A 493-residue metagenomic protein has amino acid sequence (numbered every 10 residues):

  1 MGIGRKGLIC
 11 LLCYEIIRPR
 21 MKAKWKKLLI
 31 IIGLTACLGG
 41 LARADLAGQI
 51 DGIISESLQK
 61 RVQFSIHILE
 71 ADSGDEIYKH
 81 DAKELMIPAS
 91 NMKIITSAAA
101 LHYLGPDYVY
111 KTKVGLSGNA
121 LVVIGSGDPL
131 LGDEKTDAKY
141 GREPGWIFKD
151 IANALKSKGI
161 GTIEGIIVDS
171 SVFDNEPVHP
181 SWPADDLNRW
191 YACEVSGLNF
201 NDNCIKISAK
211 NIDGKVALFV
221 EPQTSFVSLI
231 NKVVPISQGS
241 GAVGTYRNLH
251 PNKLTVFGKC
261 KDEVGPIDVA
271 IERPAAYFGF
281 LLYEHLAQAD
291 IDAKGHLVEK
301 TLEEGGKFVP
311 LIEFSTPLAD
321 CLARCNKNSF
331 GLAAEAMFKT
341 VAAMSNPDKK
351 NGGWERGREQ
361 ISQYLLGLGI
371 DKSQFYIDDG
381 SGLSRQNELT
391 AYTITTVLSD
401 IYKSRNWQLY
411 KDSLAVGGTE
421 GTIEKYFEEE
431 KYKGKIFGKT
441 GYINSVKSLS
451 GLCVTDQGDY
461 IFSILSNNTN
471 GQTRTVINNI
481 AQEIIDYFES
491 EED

Functional and structural regions predicted by a protein language model:
C10-C13: Cysteine-centered motifs
K22-L29: Bacterial N-terminal signal peptides that target proteins for export
I30-G39: Bacterial N-terminal signal peptides
A42-L85, D107, D150-I160: Beta-lactamase-like hydrolase cores
D51-I53, Y103-K372, D486-E489: Conserved serine DD-peptidase/penicillin-binding transpeptidase domain and beta-lactam-recognizing active-site
I77-K79, F338-D493: Small-residue-rich helix-loop
K79-I95, A99, Y103: Short active-site loop at a secondary-structure junction that contains or immediately precedes the catalytic residue(s)
